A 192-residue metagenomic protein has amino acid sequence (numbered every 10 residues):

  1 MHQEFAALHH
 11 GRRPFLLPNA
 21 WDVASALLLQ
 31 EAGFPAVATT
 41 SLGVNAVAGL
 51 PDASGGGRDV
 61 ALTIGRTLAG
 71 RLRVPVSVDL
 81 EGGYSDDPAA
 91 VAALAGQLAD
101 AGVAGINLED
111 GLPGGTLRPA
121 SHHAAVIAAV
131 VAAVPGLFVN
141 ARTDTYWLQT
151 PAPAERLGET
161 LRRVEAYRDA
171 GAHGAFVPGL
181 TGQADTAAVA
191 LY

Functional and structural regions predicted by a protein language model:
M1-Y192: Alpha/beta enzyme core
